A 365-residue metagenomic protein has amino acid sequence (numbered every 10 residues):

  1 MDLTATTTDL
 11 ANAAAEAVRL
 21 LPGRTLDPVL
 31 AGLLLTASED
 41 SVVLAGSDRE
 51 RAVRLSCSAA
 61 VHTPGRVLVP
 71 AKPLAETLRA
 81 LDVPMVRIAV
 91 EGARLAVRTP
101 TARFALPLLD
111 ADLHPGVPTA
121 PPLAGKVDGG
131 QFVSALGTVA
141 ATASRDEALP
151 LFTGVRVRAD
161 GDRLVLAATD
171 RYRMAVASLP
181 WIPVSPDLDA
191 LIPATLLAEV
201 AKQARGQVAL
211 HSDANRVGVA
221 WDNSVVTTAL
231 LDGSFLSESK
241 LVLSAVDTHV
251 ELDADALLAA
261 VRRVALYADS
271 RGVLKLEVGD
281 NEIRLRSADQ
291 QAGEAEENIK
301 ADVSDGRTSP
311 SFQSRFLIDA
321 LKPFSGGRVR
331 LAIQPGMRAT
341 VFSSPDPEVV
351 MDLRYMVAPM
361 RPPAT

Functional and structural regions predicted by a protein language model:
M1-T365: Structural preference for solvent-exposed beta-strand-turn elements and adjacent flexible terminal/loop segments within
